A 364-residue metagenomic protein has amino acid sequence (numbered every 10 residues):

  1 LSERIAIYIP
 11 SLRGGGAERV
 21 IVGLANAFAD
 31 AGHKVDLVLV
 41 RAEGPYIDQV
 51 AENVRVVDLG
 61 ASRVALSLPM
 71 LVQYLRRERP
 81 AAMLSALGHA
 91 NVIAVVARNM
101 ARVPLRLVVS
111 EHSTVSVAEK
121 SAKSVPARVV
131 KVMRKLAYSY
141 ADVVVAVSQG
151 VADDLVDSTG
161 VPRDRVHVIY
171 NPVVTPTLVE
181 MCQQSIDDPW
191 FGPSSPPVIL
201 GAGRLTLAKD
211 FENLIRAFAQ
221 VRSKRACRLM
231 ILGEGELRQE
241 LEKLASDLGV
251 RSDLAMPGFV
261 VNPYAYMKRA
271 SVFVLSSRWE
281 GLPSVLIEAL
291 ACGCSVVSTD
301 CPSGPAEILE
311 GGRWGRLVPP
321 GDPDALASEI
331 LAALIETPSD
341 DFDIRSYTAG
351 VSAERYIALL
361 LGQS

Functional and structural regions predicted by a protein language model:
I7-A65, R165, E236: N-terminal strand-loop element at the rim of the active site of nucleotide-sugar-dependent glycosyltransferases
G15-G23, P197-Q220, E236-K243, D324: A conserved mid-protein helix/loop that constitutes part of the nucleotide-sugar donor-binding site
A65-P69, R106, S116-Y140: Nucleotide-sugar donor phosphate/pyrophosphate-binding loop at the beta->alpha transition of glycosyltransferases
S85-N91, E111: Short His-centered aromatic/hydrophobic patch
S139-V166, V173-T175: A short, active-site helix/loop in glycosyltransferases that binds the activated sugar's phosphate group
F259, R278: Aromatic "clamp/platform" in nucleotide-sugar-dependent glycosyltransferases that forms part of the donor/acceptor
S295-T299: Short hydrophobic beta-strand element within catalytic cores of glycosyltransferases and related nucleotide-activated
E310-P323, A332-T337: Conserved acidic donor-binding segment of nucleotide-sugar-dependent glycosyltransferases
